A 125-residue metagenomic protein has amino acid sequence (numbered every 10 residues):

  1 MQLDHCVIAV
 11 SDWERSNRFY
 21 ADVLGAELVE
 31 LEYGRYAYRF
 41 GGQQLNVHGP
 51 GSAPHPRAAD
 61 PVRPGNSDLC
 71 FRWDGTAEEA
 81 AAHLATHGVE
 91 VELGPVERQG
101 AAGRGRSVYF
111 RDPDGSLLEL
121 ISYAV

Functional and structural regions predicted by a protein language model:
M1-D4, A26-G75, E79-R111, Y123-V125: Vicinal oxygen chelate
R15, S122: Short, glycine/acidic-enriched loop or turn micro-motifs at the edges of active sites
S16-A21, L84, G115: Conserved active-site tyrosine of GNAT-family acetyltransferases
L117-L120: Short glycine-/small-residue motifs
